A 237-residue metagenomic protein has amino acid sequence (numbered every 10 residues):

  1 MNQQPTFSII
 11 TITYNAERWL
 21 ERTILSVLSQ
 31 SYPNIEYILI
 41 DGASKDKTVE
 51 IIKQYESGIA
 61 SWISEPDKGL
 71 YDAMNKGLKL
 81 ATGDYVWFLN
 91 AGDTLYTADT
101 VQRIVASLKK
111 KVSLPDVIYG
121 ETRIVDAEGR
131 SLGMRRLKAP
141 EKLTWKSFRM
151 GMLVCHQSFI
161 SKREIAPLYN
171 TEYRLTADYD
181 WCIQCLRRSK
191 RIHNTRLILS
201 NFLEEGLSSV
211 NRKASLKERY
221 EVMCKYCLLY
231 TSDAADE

Functional and structural regions predicted by a protein language model:
M1-S26: N-proximal low-complexity "stem/linker" segments adjacent to membrane-targeting elements
S26-N34: Short, acidic, metal-binding catalytic loop of nucleotide-sugar glycosyltransferases
D41-V49, N90: A conserved acidic beta->alpha catalytic loop
E65-A81: Glycine-rich, basic loop-to-helix element that forms the pyrophosphate-binding segment of sugar-nucleotide handling
V86: Short aromatic/hydrophobic "clamp" motif used to bind/position activated sugar donors
A98-L132: Conserved donor NDP-sugar-binding/catalytic core segment of glycosyltransferases
G120, M134-E218, V222: Conserved nucleotide-sugar donor-binding catalytic segment
Y230-E237: Conserved small/polar residues in nucleotide/adenosyl-binding loops
